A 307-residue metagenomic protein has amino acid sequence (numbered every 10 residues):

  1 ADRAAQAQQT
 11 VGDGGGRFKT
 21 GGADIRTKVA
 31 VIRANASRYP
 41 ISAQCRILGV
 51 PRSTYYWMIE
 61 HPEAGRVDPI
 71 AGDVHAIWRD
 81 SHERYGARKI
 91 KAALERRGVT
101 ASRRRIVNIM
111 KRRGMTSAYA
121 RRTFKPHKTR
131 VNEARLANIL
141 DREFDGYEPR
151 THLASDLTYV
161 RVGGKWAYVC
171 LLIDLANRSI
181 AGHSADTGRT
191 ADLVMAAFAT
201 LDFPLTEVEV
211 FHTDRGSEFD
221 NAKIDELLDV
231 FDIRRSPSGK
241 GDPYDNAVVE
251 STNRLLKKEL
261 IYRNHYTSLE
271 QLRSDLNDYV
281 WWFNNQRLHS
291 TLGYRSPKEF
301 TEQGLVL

Functional and structural regions predicted by a protein language model:
A1-L307: Charged DNA-binding/catalytic regions of mobile-element recombinases
